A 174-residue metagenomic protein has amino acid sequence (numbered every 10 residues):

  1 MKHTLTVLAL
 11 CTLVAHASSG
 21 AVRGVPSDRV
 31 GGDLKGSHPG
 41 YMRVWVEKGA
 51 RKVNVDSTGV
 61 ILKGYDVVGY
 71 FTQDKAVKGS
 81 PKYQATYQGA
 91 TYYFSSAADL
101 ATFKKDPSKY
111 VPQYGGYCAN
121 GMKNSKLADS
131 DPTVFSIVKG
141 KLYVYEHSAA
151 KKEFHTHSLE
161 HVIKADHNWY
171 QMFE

Functional and structural regions predicted by a protein language model:
T4-L13: Sec-dependent N-terminal signal peptides
S18-Q88, S108-E174: Intrinsically disordered, low-complexity terminal tails and linkers in eukaryotic proteins, enriched in charged/polar
Y93-S95, L100-D106: Mature extracytoplasmic domains of secretory-pathway proteins
